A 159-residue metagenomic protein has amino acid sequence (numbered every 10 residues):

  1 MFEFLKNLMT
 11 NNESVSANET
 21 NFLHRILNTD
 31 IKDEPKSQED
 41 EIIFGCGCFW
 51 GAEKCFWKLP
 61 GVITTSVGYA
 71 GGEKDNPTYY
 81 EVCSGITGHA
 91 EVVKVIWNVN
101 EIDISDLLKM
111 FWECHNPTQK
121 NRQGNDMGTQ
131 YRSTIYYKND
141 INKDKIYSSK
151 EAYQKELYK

Functional and structural regions predicted by a protein language model:
M1-K159: Flexible coil/turn and secondary-structure edge motifs
